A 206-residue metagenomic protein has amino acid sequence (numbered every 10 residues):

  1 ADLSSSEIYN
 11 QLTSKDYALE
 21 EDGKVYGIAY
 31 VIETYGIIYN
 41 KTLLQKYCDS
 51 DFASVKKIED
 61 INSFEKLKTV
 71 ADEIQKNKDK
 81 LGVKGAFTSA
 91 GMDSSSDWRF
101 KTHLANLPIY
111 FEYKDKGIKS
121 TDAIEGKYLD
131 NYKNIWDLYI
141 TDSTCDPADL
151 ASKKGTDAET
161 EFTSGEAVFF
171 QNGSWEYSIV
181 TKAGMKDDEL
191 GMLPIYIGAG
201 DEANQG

Functional and structural regions predicted by a protein language model:
A1-I38, Q45, R99, G191-L193 (+1 more regions): Hinge/lid segment of periplasmic solute-binding proteins
Y17-Y30, Y35, E65-T121, A167: Extracytoplasmic/periplasmic solute-binding protein
N62-K66, D149-S164: Short helix-initiation/N-cap motifs at beta->coil->alpha
V70-D72, K116-S152, T181: Glycine-centered hinge/linker elements that transmit conformational signals in sensory and ligand-binding systems
V70-I74, D157-F162, E176-I179: Short, hydrophobic alpha-helical packing/hinge segments within bilobed ligand-binding/sensory domains
G155, N172-Y177, I195: Beta->alpha turn/N-cap motifs
V168-N172, G191: Paired acidic/hydrophobic, glycine-rich loop segments that form the ligand-binding mouth/hinge of periplasmic-binding
A183-G206: Extracytoplasmic/periplasmic substrate-recognition and gating elements
